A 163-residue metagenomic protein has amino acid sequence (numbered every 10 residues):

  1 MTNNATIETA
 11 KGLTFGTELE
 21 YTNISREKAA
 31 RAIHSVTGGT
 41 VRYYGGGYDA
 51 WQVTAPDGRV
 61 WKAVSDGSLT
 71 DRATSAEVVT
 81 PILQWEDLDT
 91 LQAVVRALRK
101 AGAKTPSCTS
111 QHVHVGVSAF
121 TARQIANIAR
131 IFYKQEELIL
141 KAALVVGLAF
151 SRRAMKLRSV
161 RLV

Functional and structural regions predicted by a protein language model:
M1-V163: Phosphate/nucleotide-binding catalytic core
